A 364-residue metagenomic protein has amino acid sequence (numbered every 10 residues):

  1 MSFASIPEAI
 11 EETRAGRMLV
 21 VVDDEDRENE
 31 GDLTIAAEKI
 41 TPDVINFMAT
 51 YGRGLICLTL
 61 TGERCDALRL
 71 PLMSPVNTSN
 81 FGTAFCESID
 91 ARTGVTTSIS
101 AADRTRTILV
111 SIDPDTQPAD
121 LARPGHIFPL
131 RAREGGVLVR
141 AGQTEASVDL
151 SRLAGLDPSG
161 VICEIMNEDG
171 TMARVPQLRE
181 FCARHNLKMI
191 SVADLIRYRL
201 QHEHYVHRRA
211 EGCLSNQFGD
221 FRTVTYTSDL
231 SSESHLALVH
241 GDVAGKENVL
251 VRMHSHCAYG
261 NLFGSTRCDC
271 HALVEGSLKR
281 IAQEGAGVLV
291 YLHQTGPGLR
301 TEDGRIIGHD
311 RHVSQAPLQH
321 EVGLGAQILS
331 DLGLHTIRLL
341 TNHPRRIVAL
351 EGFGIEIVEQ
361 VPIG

Functional and structural regions predicted by a protein language model:
M1-G364: Catalytic domains of riboflavin
